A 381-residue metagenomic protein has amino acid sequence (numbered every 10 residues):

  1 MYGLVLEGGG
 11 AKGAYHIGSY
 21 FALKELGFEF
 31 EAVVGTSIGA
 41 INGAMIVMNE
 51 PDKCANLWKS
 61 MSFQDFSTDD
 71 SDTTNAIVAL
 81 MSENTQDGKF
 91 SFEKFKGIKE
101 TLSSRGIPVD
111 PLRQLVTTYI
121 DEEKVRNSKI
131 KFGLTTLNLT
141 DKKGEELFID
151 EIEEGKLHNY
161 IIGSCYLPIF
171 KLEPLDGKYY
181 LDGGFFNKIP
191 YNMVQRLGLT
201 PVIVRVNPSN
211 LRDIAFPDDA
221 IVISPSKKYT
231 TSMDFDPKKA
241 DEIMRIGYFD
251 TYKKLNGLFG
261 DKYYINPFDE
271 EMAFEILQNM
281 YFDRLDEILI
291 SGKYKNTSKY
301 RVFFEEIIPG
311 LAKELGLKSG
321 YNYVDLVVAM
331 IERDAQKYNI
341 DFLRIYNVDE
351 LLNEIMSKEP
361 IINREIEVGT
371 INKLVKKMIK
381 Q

Functional and structural regions predicted by a protein language model:
M1-T36, A44-Q381: Patatin-like phospholipase
